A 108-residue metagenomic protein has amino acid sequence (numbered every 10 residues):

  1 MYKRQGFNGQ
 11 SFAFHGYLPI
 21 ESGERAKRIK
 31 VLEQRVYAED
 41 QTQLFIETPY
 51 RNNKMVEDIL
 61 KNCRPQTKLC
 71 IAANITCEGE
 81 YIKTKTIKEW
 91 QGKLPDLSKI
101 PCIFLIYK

Functional and structural regions predicted by a protein language model:
M1-Q5: Conserved small/polar residues in nucleotide/adenosyl-binding loops
G6-E24: Short, glycine-/small-residue-rich phosphate/pyrophosphate-handling segment
Q10, R28-V31, R51, M55: Internal, well-ordered alpha-helical segments in soluble enzyme and binding-protein domains
P19-A26, I46-Y50: Short, amphipathic alpha-helical segments
G23-E39, Q43: A charged, well-structured terminal subsegment
Y37-K108: A contiguous loop/helix-start segment that scaffolds small-molecule binding in enzyme catalytic cores
